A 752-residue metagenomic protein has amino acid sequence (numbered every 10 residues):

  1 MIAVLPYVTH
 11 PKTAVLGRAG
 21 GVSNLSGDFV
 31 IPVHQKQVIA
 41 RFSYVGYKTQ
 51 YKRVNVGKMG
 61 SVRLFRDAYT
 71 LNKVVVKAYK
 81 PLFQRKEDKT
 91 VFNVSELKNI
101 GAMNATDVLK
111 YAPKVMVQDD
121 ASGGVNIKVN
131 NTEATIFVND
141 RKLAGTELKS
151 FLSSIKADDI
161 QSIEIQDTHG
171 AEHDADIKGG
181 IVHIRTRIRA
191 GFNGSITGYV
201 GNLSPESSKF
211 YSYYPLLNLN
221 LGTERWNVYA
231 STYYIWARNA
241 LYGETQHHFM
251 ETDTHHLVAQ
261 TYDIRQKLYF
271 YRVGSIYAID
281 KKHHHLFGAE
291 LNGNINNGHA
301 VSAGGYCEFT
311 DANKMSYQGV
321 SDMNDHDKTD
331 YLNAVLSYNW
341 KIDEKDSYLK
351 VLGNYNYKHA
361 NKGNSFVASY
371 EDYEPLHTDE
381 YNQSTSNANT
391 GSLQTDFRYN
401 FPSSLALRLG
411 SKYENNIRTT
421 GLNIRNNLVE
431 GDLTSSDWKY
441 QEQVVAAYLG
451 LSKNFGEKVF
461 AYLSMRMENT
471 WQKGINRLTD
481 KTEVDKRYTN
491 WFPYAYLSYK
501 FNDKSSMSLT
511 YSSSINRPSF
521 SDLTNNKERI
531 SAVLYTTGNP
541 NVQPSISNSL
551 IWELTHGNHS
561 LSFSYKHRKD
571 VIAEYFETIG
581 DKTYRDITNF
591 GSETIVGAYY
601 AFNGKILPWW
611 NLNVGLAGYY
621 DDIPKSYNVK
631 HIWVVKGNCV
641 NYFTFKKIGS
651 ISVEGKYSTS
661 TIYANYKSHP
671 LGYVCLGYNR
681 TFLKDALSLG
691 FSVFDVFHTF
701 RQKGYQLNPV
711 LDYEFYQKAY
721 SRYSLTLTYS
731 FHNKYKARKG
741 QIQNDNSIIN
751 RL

Functional and structural regions predicted by a protein language model:
I2-T13, R41-Y47, G57-K98, S122 (+2 more regions): Short, acidic, small-residue-rich periplasmic hinge/interaction motif at the N-terminus of Gram-negative outer-membrane
T13-D28: Short, acidic Ser/Thr/Gly-rich low-complexity loop/linker segments typical of extracellular and cell-surface proteins
V30-P32, R141-T168: Short acidic/polar hinge/loop motifs at secondary-structure boundaries that mediate gating or recognition
G57-F65, A105-V108, G123-N126, K149-F151 (+2 more regions): N-terminal periplasmic accessory domains that precede and gate Gram-negative outer-membrane beta-barrel machines
T106-L143, G180: Extracytoplasmic beta-strand/coil segments of soluble accessory domains associated with Gram-negative outer-membrane
K209-Y242, D253-V301, T329-W340, C639-N641: Transmembrane beta-barrel wall of Gram-negative outer-membrane proteins
F270-N296, M323-N476, K500-S508, N558-F563 (+2 more regions): Face-selective signature of the C-terminal outer-membrane beta-barrel domain
W438-E442, K486, I515-K569, R585-V596 (+2 more regions): Outer-membrane beta-barrel signature, preferentially recognizing the C-terminal barrel domain of Gram-negative
